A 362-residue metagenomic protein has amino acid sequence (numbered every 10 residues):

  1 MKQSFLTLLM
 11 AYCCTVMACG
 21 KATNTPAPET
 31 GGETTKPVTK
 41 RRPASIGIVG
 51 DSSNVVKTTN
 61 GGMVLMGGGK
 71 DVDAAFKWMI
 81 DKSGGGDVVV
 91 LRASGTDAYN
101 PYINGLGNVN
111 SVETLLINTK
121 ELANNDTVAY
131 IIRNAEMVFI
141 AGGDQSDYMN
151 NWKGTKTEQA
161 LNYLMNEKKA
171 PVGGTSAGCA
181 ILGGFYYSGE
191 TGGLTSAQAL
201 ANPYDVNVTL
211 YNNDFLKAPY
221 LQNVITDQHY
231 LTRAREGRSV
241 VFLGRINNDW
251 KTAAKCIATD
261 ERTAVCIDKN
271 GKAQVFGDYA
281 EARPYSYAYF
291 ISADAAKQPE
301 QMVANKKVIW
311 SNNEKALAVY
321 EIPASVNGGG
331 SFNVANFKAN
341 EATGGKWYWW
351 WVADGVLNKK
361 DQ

Functional and structural regions predicted by a protein language model:
M1-T35: Bacterial Sec-dependent N-terminal signal peptides
G31-A141: N-terminal beta1-alpha1 cap of cysteine-dependent amidohydrolase-like domains
K36-G85, G193-Q362: C-terminal and late-domain segments of enzyme folds
D87, K169-P171, K255: Proline-centered loop/turn at the N-terminus of a beta-strand
I131-N134, G154-K169: Catalytic-core regions built around general acid/base machinery
A141-G142, M165-Y186: Catalytic nucleophile loop
Q145-T155: Glycine/threonine-rich flexible loop motifs
G154-A160, Y186-Q198: A glycine- and small-aliphatic-rich helix-loop capping segment at beta-alpha/alpha-beta transitions that lines
